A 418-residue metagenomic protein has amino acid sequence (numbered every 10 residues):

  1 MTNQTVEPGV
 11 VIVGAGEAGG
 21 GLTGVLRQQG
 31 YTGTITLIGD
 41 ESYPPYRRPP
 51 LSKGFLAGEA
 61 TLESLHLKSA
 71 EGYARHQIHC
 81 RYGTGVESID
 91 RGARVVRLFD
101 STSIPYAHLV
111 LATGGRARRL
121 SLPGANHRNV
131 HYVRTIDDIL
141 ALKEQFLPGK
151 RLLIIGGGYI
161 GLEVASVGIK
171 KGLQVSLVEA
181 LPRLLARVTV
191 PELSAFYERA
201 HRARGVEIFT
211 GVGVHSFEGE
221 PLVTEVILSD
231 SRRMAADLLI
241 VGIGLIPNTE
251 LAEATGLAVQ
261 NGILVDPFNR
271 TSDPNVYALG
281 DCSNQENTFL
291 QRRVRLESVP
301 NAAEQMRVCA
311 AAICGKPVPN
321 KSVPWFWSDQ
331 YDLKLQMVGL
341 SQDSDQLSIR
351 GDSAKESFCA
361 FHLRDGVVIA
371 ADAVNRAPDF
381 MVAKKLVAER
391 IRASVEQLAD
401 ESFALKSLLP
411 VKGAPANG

Functional and structural regions predicted by a protein language model:
T2-G9, A15, Q28, C282-M381: Mid-to-C-terminal Rossmann-like scaffold of FAD/NAD(P)H-dependent oxidoreductases
T2-H79, V167-T189, V382: Beta1-alpha1 glycine-rich phosphate/pyrophosphate-binding loop at the start of Rossmann-like nucleotide-binding domains
G9, M234-A258, L333-G413: C-terminal catalytic lobe of FAD-dependent flavoproteins
I12-V13, I104-G114, I155, M234-G244 (+2 more regions): Short hydrophobic core segments
G16-E17, S42, G115-A117, D137 (+3 more regions): Residue-level detector of alpha-helix initiation sites
T32-T34, A74, C80-L98, I104 (+1 more regions): A Rossmann-like FAD-binding core segment of flavoenzymes
T113-K171: Glycine-rich dinucleotide-binding loop and its adjacent helix/turn
N126-L147, G219-I227, R232-V308: FAD-site-proximal beta/loop scaffold in flavoenzymes
